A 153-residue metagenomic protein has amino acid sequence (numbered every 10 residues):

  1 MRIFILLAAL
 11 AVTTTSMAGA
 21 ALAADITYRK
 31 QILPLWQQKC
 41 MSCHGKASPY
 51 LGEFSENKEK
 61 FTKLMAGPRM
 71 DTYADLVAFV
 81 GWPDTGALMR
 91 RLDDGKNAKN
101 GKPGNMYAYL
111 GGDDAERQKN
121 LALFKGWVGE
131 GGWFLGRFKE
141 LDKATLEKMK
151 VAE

Functional and structural regions predicted by a protein language model:
M1-F4: Positively charged n-region of N-terminal signal peptides that target proteins for export
V12-A21: C-terminal segment of classical bacterial N-terminal signal peptides
L22-E153: Aromatic- and Gly/Pro-enriched helix-to-coil junctions and flexible linker segments
